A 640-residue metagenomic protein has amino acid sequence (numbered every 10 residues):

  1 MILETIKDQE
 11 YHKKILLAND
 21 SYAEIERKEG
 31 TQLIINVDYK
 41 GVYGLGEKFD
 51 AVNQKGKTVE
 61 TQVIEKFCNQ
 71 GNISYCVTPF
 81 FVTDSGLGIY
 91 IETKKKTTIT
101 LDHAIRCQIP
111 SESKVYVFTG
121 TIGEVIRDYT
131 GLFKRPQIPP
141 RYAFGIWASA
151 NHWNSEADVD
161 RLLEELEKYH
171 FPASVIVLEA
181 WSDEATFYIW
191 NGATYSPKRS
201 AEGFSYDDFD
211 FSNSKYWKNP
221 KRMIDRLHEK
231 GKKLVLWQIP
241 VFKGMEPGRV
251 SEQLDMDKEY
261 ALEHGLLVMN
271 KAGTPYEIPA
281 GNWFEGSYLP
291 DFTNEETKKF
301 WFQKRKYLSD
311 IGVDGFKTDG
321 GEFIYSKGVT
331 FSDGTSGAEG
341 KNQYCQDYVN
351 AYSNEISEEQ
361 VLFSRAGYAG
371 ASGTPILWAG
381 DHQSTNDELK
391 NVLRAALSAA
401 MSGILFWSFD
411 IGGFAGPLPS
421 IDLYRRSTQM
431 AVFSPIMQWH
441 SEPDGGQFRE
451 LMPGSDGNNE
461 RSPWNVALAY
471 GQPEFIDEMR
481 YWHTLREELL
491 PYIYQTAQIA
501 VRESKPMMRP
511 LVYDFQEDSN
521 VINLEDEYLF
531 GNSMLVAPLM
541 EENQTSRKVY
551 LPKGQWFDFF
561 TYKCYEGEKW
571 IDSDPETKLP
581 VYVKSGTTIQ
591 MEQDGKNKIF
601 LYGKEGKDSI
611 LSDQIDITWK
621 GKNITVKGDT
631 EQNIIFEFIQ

Functional and structural regions predicted by a protein language model:
M1-G145, S149-H152, E156-K168, D514 (+2 more regions): Catalytic and substrate-binding clefts that recognize carbohydrates or anionic sugar/phosphate headgroups
N36-D38, F49, P172-M479, D514-Q516 (+1 more regions): Aromatic- and carboxylate-enriched substrate-binding clefts and catalytic-loop regions of carbohydrate-active enzymes
K66-N69, C76-T78, F133-K134, L162-E165 (+7 more regions): Generic recognition of flexible, low-complexity loop/linker segments
F67, S113-G120, S149-W153, F292 (+3 more regions): Generic amphipathic alpha-helical segments used as scaffolds and interaction surfaces in large, multi-domain proteins
C76, S85, S111, Y142 (+6 more regions): Residues that flank catalytic or metal-binding motifs in active/ligand-binding sites
V82-G86, T93, K271-A272, P552-K553 (+1 more regions): Short acidic-glycine loop/turn motifs at beta-strand connectors
I89-E92, T98-L101, V125-I126, E156-A157 (+11 more regions): Short helix/loop capping segments that flank catalytic or ligand/cofactor-binding pockets
N354-E355, E359-V361, G367-L377, A399-F409 (+1 more regions): Catalytic core of carbohydrate-active enzymes
